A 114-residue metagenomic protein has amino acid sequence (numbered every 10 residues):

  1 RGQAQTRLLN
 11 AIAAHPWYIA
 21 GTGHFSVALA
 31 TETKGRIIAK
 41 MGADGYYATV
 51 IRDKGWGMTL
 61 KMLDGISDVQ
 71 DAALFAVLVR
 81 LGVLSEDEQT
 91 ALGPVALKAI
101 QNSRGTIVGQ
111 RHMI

Functional and structural regions predicted by a protein language model:
G2-I114: Structured C-terminal helix/loop/strand segments within mature extracytoplasmic catalytic/sensor domains
